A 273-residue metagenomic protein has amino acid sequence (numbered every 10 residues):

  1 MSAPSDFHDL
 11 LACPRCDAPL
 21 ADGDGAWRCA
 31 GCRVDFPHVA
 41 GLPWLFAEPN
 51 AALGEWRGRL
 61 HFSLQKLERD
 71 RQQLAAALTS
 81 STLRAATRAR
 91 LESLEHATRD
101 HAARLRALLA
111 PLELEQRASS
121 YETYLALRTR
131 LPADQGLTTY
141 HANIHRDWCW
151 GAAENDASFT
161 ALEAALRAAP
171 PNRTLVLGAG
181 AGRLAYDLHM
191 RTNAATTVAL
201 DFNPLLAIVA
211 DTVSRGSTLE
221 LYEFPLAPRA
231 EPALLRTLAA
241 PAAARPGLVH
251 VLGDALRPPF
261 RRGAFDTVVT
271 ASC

Functional and structural regions predicted by a protein language model:
S2-L166, L206, T212-P232: N-terminal accessory regions of S-adenosyl-L-methionine
A161-P170, R257-P259: Glycine-rich helix-loop-beta junction characteristic of Rossmann-like nucleotide cofactor-binding loops
P170-G180, V198: Conserved class I S-adenosyl-L-methionine
A181-A194: Conserved SAM-binding loop of SAM-dependent methyltransferases across substrates and taxa, primarily the Class I
N203: Conserved SAM/SAH-binding beta-strand->alpha-helix loop
S214-L256: S-adenosyl-L-methionine
G253-V268: A short acidic, Gly/Pro-enriched loop at the edge of an enzyme's catalytic core that lines a small-molecule cofactor
A271-C273: Short catalytic micro-motifs in class I SAM-dependent methyltransferases
